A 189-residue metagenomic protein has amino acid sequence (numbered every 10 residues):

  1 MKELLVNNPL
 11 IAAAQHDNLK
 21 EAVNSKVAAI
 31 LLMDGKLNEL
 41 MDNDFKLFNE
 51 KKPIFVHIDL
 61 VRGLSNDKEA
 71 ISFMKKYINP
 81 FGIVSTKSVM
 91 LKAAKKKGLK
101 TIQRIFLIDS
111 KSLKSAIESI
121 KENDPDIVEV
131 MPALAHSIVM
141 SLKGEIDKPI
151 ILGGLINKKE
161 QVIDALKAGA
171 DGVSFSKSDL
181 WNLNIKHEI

Functional and structural regions predicted by a protein language model:
M1, L40-M41, F48, K52-P80 (+3 more regions): N-terminal active-site wall of soluble small-molecule enzyme domains
M1-E21: N-terminal amphipathic alpha-helix/helix-capping segment at the start of soluble metabolic enzymes
E3, K20-S25, L91-K96, S141-E145 (+2 more regions): Short loop/helix-cap segments at secondary-structure boundaries that form the rim of catalytic
I11-Q15, A28-L37, F55-G63, I78-S88 (+4 more regions): Catalytic beta/alpha-barrel core
K20-A22, E69-Y77, E118-I120, S137-I146 (+2 more regions): Catalytic cores of alpha/beta
V23-N49: A positional/architectural concept
N24-I30, E50-K51, Y77-P80, K96-I102 (+3 more regions): Glycine-enriched alpha-helix->loop->beta-strand junction motifs that scaffold or abut catalytic
I30-L37, P132-A135, G154-E188: Glycine-rich phosphate-binding active-site loops on the catalytic face of alpha/beta enzymes
